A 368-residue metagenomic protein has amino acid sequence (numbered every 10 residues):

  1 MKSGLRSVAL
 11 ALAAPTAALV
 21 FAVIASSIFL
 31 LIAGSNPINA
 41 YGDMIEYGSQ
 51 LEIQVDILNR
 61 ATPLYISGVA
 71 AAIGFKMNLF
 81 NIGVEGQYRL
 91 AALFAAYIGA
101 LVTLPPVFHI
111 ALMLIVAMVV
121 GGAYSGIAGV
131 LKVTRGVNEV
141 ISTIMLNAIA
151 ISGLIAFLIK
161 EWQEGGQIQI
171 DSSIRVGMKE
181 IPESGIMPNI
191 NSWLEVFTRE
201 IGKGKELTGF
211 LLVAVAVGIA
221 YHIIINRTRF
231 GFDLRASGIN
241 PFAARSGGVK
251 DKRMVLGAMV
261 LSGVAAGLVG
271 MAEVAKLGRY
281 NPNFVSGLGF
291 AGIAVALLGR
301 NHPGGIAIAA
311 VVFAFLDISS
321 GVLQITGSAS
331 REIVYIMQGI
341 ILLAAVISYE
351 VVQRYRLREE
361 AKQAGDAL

Functional and structural regions predicted by a protein language model:
M1-F21, S27, L31, I239 (+2 more regions): Cytosolic-side transmembrane-helix boundaries in multi-pass membrane proteins
K2-A13, F75-G83, P105-P106, A111-P182 (+3 more regions): Short loop segments and helix-boundary regions at transmembrane helix junctions of multi-pass inner-membrane proteins
A14-L30, S67-A71, A92, A96-I98 (+7 more regions): Hydrophobic core segments of alpha-helical transmembrane domains in multi-pass membrane transport and ion-translocation
P15, M44, D56, R60 (+7 more regions): Alpha-helical transmembrane segments of multi-pass membrane proteins, especially transporters and channels
I28-A33, N39, D43-V102, L114 (+4 more regions): Single transmembrane alpha-helix segments in multi-pass membrane proteins
Y47, L51, N147-N226, E360 (+1 more regions): Transmembrane helix-bundle core of multi-pass membrane transporters and related energy-transducing complexes
P188-W193, E200-R279, P303-G304, I308: Helix-loop-helix "hairpin" substructures at the membrane interface of multi-pass membrane proteins
M259-G339: Transmembrane alpha-helical segments in multi-pass inner-membrane proteins
